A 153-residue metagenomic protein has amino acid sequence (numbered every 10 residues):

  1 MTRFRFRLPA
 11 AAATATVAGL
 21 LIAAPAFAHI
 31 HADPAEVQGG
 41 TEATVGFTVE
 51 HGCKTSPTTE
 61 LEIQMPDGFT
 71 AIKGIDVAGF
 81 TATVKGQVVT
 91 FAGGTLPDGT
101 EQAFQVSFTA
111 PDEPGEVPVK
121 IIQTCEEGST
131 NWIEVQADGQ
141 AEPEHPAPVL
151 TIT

Functional and structural regions predicted by a protein language model:
T2-A12: Bacterial N-terminal signal peptides that target proteins for export
T2-F4, D33, V37-G39, E126-T153: Extracytoplasmic/periplasmic copper-protein system
A35-K73: Low-complexity, serine/threonine/proline/glycine-rich extracellular segments that form mucin-like
G40-V45, Q102-A103, E116-V119: Short, solvent-exposed loop/turn segments enriched in Ser/Thr/Gly
Q64-V88, Q136-G139, P148-I152: A surface/secretory-pathway sequence property marking extracellular, secreted, or lumenal proteins enriched
V84-G99: Extracellular adhesion/glycan-binding regions together with long Ser/Thr- and acidic-residue-rich low-complexity tracts
L96-G115: Low-complexity, intrinsically disordered segments enriched in Ser/Thr together with acidic residues
